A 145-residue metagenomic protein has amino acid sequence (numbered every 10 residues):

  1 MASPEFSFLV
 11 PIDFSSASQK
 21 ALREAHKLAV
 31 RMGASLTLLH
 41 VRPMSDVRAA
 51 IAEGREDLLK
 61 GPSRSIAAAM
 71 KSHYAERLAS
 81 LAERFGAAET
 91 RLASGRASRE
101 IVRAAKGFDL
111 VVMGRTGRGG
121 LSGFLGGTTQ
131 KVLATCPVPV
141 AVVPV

Functional and structural regions predicted by a protein language model:
M1-P4, A17, A79-V111: Structural beta-alpha unit
A2-K60, A104: Small/aliphatic-rich secondary-structure junction motif
T37-L39, E89-A93, A141-V143: General small-molecule cofactor/ligand-binding pocket signal
H40, G114-T116, P144-V145: Short secondary-structure boundary segments
R42, H73, L92-R96: Short beta->alpha linker loops
E56-E76: A short acidic, glycine-rich active-site loop that binds or catalyzes chemistry on phosphate/adenosine moieties
L110-T135: Glycine-rich, Arg-bearing micro-motifs that act as flexible, cationic patches
T135-V145: Short, acidic/small-residue loops that bind anionic groups at enzyme active sites
